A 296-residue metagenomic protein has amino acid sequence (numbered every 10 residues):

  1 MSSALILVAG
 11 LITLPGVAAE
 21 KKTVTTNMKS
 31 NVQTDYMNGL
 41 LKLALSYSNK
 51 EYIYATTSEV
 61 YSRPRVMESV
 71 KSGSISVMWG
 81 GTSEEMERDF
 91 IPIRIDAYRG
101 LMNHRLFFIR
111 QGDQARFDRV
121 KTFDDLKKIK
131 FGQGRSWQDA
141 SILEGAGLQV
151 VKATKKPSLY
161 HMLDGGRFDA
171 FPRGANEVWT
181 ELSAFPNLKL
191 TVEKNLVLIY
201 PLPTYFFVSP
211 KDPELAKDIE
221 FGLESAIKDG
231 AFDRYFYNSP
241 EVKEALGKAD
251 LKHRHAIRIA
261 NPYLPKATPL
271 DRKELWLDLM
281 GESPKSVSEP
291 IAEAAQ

Functional and structural regions predicted by a protein language model:
A18-F90, I219: Extracytoplasmic small-molecule ligand-binding "clamshell" domains of the periplasmic binding protein/Venus flytrap
E20-T34, R119-S136, D169-A170: Short loop->beta-strand "edge-of-pocket" segments that line small-molecule binding or catalytic clefts across diverse
L40-I53, R119-D125, R135-K155, L182-N187: Ligand-binding cleft/hinge of the Venus flytrap
V60-S76, G145, P157-N176, F185: Short helices/loops that flank or line small-molecule/ion binding pockets
S69-K71, M78-F90, F171-E193, V197: A ligand-binding cleft/hinge motif common to bilobed small-molecule-binding domains
D96-S141: A conserved helix-loop-strand patch within extracytoplasmic ligand-binding domains of the periplasmic binding
G100-L106, D113, A184-E220, V242-K266 (+1 more regions): Periplasmic-binding protein-like
G134-A146, L223-A294: Ligand-binding clefts/hinges and TM-proximal coupling segments of bilobed small-molecule sensing domains
